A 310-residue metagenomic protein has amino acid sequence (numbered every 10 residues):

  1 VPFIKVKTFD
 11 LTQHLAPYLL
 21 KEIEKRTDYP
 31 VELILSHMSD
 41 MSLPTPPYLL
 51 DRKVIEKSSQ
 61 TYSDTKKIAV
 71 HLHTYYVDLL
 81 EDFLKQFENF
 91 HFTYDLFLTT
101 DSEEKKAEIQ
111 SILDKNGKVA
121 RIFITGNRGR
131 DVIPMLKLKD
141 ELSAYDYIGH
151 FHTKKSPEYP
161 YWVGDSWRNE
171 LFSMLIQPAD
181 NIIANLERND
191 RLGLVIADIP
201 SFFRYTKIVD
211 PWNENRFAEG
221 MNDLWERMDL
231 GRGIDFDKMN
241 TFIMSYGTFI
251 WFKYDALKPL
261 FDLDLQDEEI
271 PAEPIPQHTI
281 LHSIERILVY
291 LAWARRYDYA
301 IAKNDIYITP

Functional and structural regions predicted by a protein language model:
V1-P310: ER/Golgi luminal nucleotide-sugar-dependent glycosyltransferases, focusing on the catalytic module
